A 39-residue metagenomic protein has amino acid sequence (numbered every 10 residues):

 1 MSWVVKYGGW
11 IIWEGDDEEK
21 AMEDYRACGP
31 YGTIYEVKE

Functional and structural regions predicted by a protein language model:
M1-V4: Short structural boundary motif marking the start of a folded domain
Y7-E19: A short, exposed loop/beta-hairpin motif centered on an aromatic-Gly-Thr core
G9-W10, A27-E39: Short, mixed-charge low-complexity intrinsically disordered segments
